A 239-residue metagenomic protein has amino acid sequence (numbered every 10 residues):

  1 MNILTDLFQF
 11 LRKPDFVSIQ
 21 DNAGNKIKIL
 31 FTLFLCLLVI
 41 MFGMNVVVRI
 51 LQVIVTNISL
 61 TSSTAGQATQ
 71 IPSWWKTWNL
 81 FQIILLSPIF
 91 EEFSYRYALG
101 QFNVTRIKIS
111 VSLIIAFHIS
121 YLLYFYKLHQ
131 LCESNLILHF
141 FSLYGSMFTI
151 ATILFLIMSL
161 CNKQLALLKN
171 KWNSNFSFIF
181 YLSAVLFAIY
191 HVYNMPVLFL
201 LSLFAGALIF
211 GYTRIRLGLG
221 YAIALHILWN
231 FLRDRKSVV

Functional and structural regions predicted by a protein language model:
M1-F34: N-terminal juxtamembrane cytosolic/stromal segments of multi-pass membrane proteins
I3-D6, V46, K76: Exposed alpha-helical structural elements
I27, F31, W74, N173-F176 (+1 more regions): Membrane-interface helix-boundary signature
I29, L33-L37, M41, L80-I84: Residue-level signature of transmembrane alpha-helical cores of multipass secondary-active transporters and flippases
L37-I54: Alpha-helical transmembrane segments of multi-pass membrane proteins
T56-W75: Perimembrane loop-to-helix junctions flanking transmembrane segments
I71, W75-L80, A184: Active-site-proximal inter-transmembrane loops
F81-V239: Transmembrane helix-loop-helix hairpins at the membrane interface of multi-pass integral membrane proteins
